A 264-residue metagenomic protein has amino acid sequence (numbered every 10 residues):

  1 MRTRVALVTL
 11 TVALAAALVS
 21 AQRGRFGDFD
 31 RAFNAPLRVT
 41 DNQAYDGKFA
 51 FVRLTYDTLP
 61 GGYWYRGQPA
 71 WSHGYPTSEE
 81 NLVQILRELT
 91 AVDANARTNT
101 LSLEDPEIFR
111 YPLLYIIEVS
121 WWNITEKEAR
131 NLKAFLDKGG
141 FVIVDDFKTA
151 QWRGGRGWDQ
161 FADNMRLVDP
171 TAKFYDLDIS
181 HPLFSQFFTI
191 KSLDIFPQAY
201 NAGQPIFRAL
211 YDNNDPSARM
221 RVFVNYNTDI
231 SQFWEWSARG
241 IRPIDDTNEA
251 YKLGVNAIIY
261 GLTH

Functional and structural regions predicted by a protein language model:
M1-V5: Positively charged n-region of N-terminal signal peptides that target proteins for export
A6-A17: Bacterial N-terminal signal peptides
S20-L113, V119-S120, D229-Q232, W236-H264: Aromatic-Pro/Gly-enriched surface loop or interdomain linker that acts as a lid/target-recognition segment
F26-F29, N123-Q204: A glycine-rich, often tryptophan-bearing local segment used as a flexible ligand/cofactor-contacting loop or short
G27-N34, L177-V255, G261-H264: Catalytic beta-strand/loop cores that center a nucleophilic Ser/Cys/Thr and support acyl-enzyme chemistry
N42-G47, P106-R110, F135-D137, L167 (+1 more regions): Extracellular/periplasmic catalytic domains that process cell-envelope and extracellular macromolecules
A50-R53, P112-I117, F141-D145, K173-L177 (+1 more regions): Structural recognition of the beta-strand scaffold that forms the well-ordered cores of secreted hydrolase catalytic
T77-N81, I85, K127, N131 (+4 more regions): Extracytoplasmic/secreted proteins, especially bacterial periplasmic and envelope-associated proteins
